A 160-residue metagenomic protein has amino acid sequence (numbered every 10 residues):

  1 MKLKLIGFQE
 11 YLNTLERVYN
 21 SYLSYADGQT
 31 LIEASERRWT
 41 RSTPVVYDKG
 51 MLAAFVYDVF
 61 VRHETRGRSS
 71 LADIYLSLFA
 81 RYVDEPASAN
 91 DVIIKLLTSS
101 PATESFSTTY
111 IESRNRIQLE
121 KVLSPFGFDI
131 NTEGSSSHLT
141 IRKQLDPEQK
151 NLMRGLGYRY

Functional and structural regions predicted by a protein language model:
M1-M51, E64, Y82: Acidic/His/Gly-enriched intrinsically disordered linker/tail segments that often contain short helix/coil "MoRF-like"
K2, D58-R66, F79-V83, T98 (+1 more regions): Sec-exported extracytoplasmic/periplasmic mature domains
K2-E10, V61-S70, S100-F106: Structural helix-adjacent loops and short alpha-helical linkers that scaffold large soluble proteins
L5-I6, P44-L52, S69, A87 (+3 more regions): Soluble non-cytosolic domains of exported or imported proteins
E10, T14-R17, K49-V56, S70-S77 (+2 more regions): Extracytoplasmic/secreted proteins, especially bacterial periplasmic and envelope-associated proteins
D27-E33, S70, Q118, D146: Alpha-helix initiation/capping motif
T30-E36, F55, D73-Y75, P86-S88: Short acidic (Asp/Glu) and glycine-rich catalytic loops that position anionic groups and cofactors
V83-Y160: Beta/coil-rich, acidic/histidine-enriched accessory regions frequently appended to metallopeptidases
